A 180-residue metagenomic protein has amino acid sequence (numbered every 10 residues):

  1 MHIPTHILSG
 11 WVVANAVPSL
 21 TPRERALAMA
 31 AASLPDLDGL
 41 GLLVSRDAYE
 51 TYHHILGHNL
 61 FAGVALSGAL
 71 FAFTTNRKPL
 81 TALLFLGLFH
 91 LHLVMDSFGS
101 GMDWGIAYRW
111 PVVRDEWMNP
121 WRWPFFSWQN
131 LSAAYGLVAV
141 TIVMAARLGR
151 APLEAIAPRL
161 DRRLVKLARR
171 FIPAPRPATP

Functional and structural regions predicted by a protein language model:
M1-P180: N-terminal membrane-targeting hydrophobic helices
